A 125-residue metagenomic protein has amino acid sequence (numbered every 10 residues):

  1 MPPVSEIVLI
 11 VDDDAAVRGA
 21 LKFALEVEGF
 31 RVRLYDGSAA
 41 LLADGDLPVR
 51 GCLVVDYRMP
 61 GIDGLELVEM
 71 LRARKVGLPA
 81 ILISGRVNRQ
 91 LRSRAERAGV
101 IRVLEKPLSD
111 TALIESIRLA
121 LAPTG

Functional and structural regions predicted by a protein language model:
A15-R33: Two-component/phosphorelay signaling modules centered on CheY-like receiver
L34-C52: Acidic, metal-coordinating helix/loop segments flanking the phosphotransfer/catalytic sites of two-component signaling
D36-G37, D63-E66: Acidic catalytic/metal-coordinating carboxylates
A43, L65-V76: Short amphipathic alpha-helix used as the core "switch/output" element in two-component signaling
D56, S84: Active-site residues of response regulator receiver
M59: Receiver (REC) domain active-site loop signature in two-component systems and cognate sites in sensor histidine kinases
E66, V87-R102: Alpha4 helix (beta4-alpha4-beta5 surface) of REC/receiver domains from two-component response regulators
Q90, L108-R118: C-terminal output helix
